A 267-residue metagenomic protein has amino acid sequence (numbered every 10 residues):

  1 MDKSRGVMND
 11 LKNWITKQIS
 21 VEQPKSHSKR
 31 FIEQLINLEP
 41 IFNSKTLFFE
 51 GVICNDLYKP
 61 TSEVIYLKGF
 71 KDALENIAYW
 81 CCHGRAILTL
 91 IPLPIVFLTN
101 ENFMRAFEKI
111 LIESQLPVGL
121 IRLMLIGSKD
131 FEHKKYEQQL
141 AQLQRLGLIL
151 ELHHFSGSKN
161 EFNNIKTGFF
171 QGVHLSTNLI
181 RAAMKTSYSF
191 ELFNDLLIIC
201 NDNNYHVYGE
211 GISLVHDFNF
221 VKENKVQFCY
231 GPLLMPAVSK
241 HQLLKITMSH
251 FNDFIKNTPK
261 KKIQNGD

Functional and structural regions predicted by a protein language model:
M1-T46, N55-L57, M124-F131, H153-D267: EAL-family c-di-GMP phosphodiesterase catalytic domain
K3-Q115: Bacterial c-di-GMP phosphodiesterase EAL domain
Y66, F70-A73, Y136, S189 (+1 more regions): Aromatic/hydrophobic pocket-lining residues that form the small-molecule binding cavity in soluble enzyme cores
Y66, T99-I112, E132-L140, K159-G172 (+1 more regions): Distinct, well-ordered alpha-helical segments
G84-T89, L116-I121, L146-I149, Q171 (+2 more regions): Short, well-ordered coil/turn segments that N-cap beta-strands
T99, L148, H153-G157: Active-site glycine- and acidic-residue-rich loops that bind and position anionic ligands or nucleotide-like cofactors
